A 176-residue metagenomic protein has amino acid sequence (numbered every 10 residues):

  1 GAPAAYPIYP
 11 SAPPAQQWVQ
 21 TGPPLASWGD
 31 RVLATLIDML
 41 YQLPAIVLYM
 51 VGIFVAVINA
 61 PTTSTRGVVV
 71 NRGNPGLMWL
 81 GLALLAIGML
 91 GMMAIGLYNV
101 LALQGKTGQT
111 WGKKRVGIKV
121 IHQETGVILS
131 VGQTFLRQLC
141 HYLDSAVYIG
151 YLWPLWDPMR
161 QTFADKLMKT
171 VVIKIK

Functional and structural regions predicted by a protein language model:
G1-A146, T162, K166-K169, I173-K176: Short, small/hydrophobic-residue-rich motifs at membrane-helix boundaries and re-entrant hairpins of integral membrane
V147-P158: Glycine-rich flap/beta-hairpin and adjacent strands of clan AA aspartyl proteases
